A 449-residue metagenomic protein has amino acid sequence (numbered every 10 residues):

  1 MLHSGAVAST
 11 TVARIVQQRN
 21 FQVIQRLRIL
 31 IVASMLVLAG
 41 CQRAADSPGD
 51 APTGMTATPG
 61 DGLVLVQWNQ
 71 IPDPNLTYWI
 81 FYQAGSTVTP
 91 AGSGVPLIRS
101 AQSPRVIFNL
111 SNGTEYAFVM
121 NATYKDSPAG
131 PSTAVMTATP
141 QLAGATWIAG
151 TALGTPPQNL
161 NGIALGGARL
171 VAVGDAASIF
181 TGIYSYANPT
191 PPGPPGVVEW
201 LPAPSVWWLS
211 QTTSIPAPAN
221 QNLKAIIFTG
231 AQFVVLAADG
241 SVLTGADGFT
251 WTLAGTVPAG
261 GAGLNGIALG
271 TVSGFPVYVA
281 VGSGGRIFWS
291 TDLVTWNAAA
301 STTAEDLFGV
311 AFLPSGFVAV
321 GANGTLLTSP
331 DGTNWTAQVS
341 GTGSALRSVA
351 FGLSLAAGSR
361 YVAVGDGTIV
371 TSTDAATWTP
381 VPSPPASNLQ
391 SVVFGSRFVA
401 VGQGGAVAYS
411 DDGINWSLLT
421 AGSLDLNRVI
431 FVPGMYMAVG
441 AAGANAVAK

Functional and structural regions predicted by a protein language model:
G5, S9-I31: Bacterial N-terminal signal peptides that target proteins for export
V37-G40: C-terminal motif of bacterial Sec signal peptides marking the signal peptidase cleavage site
Q42-P74, N112, S127-A143: Pro/Thr/Ser/Gly-rich low-complexity, intrinsically disordered linker/stalk tracts
I71-L97: Extracellular low-complexity, O-glycosylation-prone stalks/linkers
A101-V106: Short S/T/G- and acidic-enriched coil/turn segments that sit immediately N-terminal to beta-strands in beta-sandwich
I107-P128: Beta-strand-rich modules
L142-K449: Residue-level hotspots at or immediately adjacent to binding/recognition sites across diverse folds
